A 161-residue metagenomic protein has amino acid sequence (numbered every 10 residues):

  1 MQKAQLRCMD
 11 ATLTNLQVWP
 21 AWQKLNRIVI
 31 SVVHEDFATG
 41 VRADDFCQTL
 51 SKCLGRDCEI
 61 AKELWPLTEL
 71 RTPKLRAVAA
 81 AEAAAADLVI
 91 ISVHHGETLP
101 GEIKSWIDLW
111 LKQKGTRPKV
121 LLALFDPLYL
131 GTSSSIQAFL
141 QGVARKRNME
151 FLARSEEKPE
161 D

Functional and structural regions predicted by a protein language model:
M1-R27, E102-I107, E156: Short N-terminal or domain-adjacent regulatory/targeting segments
L13-S51: A short, flexible N-terminal coil/short beta segment enriched in small residues
V32-V33, W65-P66, V89-H94, L121-D126: Conserved beta-strand segments of the P-loop GTPase G domain that flank and frequently precede/overlap
F37-T39, E69-T72, I91-P100, P127-T132: Short acidic, S/G/P-rich loop/turn micro-motifs used as interaction or catalytic elements
C53-L70: A short beta-strand-loop structural module common to alpha/beta enzyme folds
L99-P118: A short, gly/pro- and small-residue-rich
Y129-P159: Short, glycine-/small-residue-rich phosphate/pyrophosphate-handling segment
